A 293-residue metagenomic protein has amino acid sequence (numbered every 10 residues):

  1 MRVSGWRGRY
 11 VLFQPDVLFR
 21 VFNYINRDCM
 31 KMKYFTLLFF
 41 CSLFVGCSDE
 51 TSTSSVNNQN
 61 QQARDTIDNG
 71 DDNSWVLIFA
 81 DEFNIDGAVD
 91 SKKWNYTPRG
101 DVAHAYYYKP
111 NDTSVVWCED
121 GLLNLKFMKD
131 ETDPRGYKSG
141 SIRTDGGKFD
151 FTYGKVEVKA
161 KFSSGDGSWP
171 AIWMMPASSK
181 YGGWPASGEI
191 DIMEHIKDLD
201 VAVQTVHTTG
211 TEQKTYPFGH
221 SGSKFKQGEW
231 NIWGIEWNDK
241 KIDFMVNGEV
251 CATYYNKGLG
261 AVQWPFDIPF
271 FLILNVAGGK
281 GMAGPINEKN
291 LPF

Functional and structural regions predicted by a protein language model:
M1-V3, Q14: Ser/Thr/Pro/Gly-rich low-complexity, intrinsically disordered segments
R9-L12: Intrinsic disorder/low-complexity segments
P15-M30: Short, Lys/Arg-enriched N-terminal segments with co-localized hydrophobic residues within the first ~10-30 amino acids
K31-L38: Sec-dependent signal peptide recognition, specifically the positively charged N-region followed immediately by
L43-G46: C-terminal motif of bacterial Sec signal peptides marking the signal peptidase cleavage site
D49-F293: GH16 jelly-roll
